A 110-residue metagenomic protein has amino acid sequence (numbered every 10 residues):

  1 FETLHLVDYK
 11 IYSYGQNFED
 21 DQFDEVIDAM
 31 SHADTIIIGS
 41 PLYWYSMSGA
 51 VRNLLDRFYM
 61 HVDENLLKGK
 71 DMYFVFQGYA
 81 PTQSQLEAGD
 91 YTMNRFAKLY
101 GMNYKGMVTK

Functional and structural regions predicted by a protein language model:
F1-D63, L99, G106-T109: N-terminal beta1-alpha1-beta2 submodule of the flavodoxin-like/Rossmannoid cofactor-binding fold
K68-M107: Short, glycine-/small-residue-rich phosphate/pyrophosphate-handling segment
